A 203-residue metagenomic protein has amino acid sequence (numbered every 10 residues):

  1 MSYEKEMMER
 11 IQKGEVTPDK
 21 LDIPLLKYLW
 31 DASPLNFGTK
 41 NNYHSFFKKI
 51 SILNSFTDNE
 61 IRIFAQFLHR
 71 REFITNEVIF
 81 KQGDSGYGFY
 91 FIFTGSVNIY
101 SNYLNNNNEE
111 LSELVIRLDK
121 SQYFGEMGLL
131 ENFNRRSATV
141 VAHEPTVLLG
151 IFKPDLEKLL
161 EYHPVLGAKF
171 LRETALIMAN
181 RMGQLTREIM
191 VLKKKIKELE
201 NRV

Functional and structural regions predicted by a protein language model:
M1-V203: Cytosolic regulatory regions built on CNB/CRP/Popeye-like sensor folds
